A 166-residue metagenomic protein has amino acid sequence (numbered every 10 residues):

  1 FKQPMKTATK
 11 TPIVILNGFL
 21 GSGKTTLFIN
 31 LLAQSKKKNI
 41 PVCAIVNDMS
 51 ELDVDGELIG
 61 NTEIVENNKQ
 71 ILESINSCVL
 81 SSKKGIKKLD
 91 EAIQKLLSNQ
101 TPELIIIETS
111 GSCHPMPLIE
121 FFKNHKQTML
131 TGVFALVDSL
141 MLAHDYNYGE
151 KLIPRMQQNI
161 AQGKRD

Functional and structural regions predicted by a protein language model:
K6-N17, S22, T26-R165: Nucleotide-state-sensitive switch-loop elements of NTP-binding domains
